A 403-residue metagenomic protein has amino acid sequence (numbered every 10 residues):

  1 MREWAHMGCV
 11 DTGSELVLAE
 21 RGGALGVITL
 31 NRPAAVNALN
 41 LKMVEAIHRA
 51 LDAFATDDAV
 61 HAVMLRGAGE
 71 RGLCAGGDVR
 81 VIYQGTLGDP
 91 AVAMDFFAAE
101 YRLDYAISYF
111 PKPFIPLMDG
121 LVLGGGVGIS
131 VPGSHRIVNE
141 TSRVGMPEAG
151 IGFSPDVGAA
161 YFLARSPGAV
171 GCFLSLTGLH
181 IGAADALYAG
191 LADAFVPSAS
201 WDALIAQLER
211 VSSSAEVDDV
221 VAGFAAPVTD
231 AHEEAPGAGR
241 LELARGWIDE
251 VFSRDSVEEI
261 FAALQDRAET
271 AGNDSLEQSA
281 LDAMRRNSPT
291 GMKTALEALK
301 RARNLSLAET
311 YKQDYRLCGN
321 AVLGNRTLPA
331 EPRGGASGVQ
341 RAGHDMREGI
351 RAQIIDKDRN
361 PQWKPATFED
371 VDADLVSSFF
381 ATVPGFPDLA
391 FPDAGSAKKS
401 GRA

Functional and structural regions predicted by a protein language model:
R2-R66, A91, Y105, E331-A336 (+1 more regions): Conserved CoA-thioester-binding segment of acyl-CoA-metabolizing enzymes
L65, D78, I129-S130, D185-A186 (+2 more regions): Hydrophobic/aromatic residues within transmembrane alpha-helices of multi-pass small-molecule transporters
G67-R102, G150-G152: Glycine- (often His-adjacent) and acidic-residue-rich active-site loop that binds/positions the CoA thioester
I107-I151, P155, F173-L174, G178-L179 (+2 more regions): Glycine-rich beta-to-alpha active-site loop
G158-Y161, R165-D219: Contiguous mid-protein beta-loop-alpha structural module that forms a pocket-lining wall or clamp of enzyme active
P197-M284: Amphipathic alpha-helical blocks and their helix-capping loop/short-beta junctions
F261-P332, D345-R351: Substrate-recognition/cap regions that form aromatic- and gly/pro-loop-enriched pockets for small-molecule ligands
A321-N325, A330-A403: C-terminal amphipathic alpha-helical interaction region
